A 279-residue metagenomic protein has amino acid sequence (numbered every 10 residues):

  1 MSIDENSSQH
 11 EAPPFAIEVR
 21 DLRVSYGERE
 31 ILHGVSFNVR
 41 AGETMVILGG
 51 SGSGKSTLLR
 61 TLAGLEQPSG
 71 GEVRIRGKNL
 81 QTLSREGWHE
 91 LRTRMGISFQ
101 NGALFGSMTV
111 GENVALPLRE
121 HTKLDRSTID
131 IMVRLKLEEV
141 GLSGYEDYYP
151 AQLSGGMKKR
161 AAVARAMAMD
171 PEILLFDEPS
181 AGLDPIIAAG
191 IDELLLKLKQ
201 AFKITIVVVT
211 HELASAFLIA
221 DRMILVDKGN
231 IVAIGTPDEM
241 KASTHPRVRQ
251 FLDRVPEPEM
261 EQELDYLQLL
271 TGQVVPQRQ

Functional and structural regions predicted by a protein language model:
A63: Helix-to-loop junction immediately C-terminal to a conserved catalytic motif
K78-N79, R126-G144: Conserved ABC ATPase "signature" region
L80-G96, R126, M240-S243: ABC ATPase NBD coupling module
Y149-L153, M157: Conserved ABC ATPase signature
A168-E172: A short, proline-enriched helix->beta-strand linker immediately N-terminal to the Walker B motif in ABC-type P-loop
L174-D177: Catalytic Walker B motif of ABC-type/P-loop ATPase nucleotide-binding domains
